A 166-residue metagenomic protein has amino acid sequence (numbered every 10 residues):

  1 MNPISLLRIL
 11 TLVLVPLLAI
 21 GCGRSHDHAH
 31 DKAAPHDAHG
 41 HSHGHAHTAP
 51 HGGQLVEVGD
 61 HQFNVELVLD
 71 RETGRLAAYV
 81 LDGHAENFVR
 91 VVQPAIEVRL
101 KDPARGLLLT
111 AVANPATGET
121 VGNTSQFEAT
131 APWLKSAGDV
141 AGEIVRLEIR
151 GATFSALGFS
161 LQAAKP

Functional and structural regions predicted by a protein language model:
M1-T11: Bacterial N-terminal signal peptides that target proteins for export
I4-S5, V15-P166: Intrinsically disordered, low-complexity terminal tails/loops enriched in metal-binding residues
